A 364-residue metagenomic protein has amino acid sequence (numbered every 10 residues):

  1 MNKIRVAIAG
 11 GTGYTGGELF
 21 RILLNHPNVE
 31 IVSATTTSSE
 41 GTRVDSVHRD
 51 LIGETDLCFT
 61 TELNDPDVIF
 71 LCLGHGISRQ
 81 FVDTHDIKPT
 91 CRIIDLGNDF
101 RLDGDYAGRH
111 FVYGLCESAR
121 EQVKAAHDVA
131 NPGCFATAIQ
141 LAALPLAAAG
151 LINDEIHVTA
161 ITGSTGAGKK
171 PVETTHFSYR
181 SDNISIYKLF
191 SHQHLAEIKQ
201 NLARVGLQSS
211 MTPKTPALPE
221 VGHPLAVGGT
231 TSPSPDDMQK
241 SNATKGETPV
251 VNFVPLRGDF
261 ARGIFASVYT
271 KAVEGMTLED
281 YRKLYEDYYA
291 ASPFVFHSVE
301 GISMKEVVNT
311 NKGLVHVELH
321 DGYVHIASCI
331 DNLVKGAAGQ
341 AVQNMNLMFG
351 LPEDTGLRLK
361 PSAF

Functional and structural regions predicted by a protein language model:
M1-L189, G206-L207, M211-P213, E318-H320 (+2 more regions): N-terminal Rossmann-like NAD(P) cofactor-binding subdomain of oxidoreductases, focused on the glycine-rich
A7-L19, E54, L141-L144, A148-E220 (+5 more regions): Active-site-lining helix/loop region of Rossmann-like oxidoreductase modules
A125, R262-I264, N311: A generic structural signal for well-ordered coil/turn residues at beta-strand boundaries that shape enzyme active-site
Y269-F364: C-terminal active-site/capping subdomain that shapes the small-molecule cofactor and substrate pocket of enzyme
